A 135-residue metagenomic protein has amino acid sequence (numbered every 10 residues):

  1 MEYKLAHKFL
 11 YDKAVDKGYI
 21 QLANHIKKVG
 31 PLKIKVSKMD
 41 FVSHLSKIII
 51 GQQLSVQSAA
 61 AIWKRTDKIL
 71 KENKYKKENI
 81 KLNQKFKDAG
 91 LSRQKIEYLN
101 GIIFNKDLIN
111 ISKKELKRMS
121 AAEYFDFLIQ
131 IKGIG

Functional and structural regions predicted by a protein language model:
M1-S37: Intrinsically disordered, low-complexity, charged terminal extensions of DNA damage-control enzymes
L10-A14, K38, L54, K87-G90: A general boundary/transition motif marking the beginning of the first structured unit of a protein
Y19, L54-S55, A59-I131: Alpha-helical ds-nucleic-acid-binding substructure associated with the helix-hairpin-helix region of base-excision DNA
I34-S43, G90-R93: Structural motif
S46: Active-site substrate-recognition loop segments, prototypically the cytochrome P450 B′-helix/B-C loop
